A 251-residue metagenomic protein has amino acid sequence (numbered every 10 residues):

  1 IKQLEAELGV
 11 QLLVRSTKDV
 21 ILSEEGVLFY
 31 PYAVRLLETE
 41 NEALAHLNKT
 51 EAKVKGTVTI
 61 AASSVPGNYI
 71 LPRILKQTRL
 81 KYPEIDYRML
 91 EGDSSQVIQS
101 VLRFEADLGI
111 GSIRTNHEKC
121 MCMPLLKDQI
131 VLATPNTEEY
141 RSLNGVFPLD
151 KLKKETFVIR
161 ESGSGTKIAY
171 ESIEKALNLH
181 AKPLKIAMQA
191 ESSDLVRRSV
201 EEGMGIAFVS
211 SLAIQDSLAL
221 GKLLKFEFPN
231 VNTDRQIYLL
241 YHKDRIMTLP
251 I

Functional and structural regions predicted by a protein language model:
Q3-L22: A short LG(V/I)-centered, amphipathic sequence patch enriched for acidic residue(s) preceding the LG motif
E7-L8, F29-E51: Alpha-helical linker/hinge and terminal dimerization helices associated with HTH transcriptional regulators
K55-E118: Central regulatory/effector-binding core of bacterial HTH transcription factors
D93-I98, L102-A106, S172-K175, L179-L224: Hydrophobic hinge/microswitch elements
C120-V158, S162: Flexible hinge/capping segments at coil-to-helix
M121-V131, L218-D234: Short beta-strand->loop
T156-L179, M247-L249: Secondary-structure junction motif
L224-I251: A late-sequence structural motif
